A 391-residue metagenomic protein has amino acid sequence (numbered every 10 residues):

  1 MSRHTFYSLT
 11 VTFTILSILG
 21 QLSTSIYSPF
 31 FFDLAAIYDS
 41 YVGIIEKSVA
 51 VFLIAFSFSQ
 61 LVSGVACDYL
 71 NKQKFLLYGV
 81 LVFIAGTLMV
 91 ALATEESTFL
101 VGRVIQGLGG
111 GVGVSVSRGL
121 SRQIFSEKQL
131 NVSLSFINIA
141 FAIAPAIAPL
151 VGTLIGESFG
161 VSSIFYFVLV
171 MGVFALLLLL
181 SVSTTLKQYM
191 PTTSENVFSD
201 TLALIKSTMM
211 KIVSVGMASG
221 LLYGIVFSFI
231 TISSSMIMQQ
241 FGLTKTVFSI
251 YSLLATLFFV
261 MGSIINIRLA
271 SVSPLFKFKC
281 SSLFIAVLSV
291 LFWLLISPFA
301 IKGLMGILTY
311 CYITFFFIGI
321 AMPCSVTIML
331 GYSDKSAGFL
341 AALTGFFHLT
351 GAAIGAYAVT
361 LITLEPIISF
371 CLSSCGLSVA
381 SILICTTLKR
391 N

Functional and structural regions predicted by a protein language model:
M1-S2, K187-V213: Juxtamembrane intracellular "pre-TM" segments in multi-pass secondary transporters
S8-V42, S63, F229-S234: Extracytoplasmic
D39, N71, L92-T98, G109 (+1 more regions): Helix-breaking motifs and short loop linkers at transmembrane-helix boundaries and internal kinks in secondary membrane
F58-E96: Conserved MFS/SLC helix-loop-helix module at the cytosolic interface between two early adjacent transmembrane helices
G86-M89, S97-I105, M305-C311: Paired small-residue
V104-F141: Cytoplasmic helix-loop-helix junction between adjacent transmembrane helices in 12-TM secondary transporters
V132-S183: Helix-loop-helix hairpin linking two adjacent transmembrane segments in secondary transporters
V326-L364, S374: A late C-terminal transmembrane helix in Major Facilitator Superfamily
